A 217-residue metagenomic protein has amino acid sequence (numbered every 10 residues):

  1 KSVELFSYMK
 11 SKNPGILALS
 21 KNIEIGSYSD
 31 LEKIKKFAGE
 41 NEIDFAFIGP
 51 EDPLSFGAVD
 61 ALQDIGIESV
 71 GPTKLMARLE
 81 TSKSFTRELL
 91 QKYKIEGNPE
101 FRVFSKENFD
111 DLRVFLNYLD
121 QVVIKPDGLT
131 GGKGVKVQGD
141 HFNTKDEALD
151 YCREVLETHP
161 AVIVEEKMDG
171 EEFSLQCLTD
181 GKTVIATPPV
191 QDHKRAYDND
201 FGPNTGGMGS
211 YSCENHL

Functional and structural regions predicted by a protein language model:
K1-L75: ATP-binding N-terminal substructure of ATP-dependent carboxylate-amine bond-forming enzymes
S7-Y8, F47-I48, S69-P72, P99-V103 (+3 more regions): General beta-strand structural signal in soluble alpha/beta enzymes
I16-A18, K35, R78-S84, Y197-N199: Short, charged, surface-exposed secondary-structure boundary motifs
S29, E51-P53, K106-N108, M168-D169: Short beta->alpha connector loops
F37, V114-F115, Y151-E154: CheY-like receiver
I65-G134, G139: A conserved helix-loop-beta module that forms one wall/lid of the active-site cleft in ATP-utilizing catalytic domains
V135-L217: Internal nucleotide-binding/catalytic subdomain
